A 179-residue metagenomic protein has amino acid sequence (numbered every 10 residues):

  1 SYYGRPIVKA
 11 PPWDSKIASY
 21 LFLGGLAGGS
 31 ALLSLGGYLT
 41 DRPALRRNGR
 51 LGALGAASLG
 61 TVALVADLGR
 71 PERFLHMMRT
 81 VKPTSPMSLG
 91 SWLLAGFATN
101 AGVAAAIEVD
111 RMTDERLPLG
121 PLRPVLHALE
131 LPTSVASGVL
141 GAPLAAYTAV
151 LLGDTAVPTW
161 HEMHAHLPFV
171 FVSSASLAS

Functional and structural regions predicted by a protein language model:
S1-S179: Short amphipathic, positively biased membrane-proximal segments that drive organelle/inner-membrane targeting
